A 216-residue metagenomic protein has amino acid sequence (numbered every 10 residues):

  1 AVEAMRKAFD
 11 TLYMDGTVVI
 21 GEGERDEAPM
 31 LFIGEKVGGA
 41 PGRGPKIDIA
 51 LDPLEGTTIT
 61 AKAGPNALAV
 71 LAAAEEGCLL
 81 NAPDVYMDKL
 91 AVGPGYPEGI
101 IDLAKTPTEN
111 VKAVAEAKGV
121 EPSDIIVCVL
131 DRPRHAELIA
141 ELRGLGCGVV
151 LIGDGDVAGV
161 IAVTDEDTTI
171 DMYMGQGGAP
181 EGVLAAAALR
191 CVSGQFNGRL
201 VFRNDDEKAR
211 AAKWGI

Functional and structural regions predicted by a protein language model:
A1-M5, T11-M14, D102-T108, D124-C128: Alpha/propeptide regions of enzymes that mature by internal proteolysis
V2-E76: Flexible, acidic active-site loops/lids enriched in D/E/S/T/G that coordinate Mg2+ and/or position polar
V18-E22, I49-L51, T60-K62, N81-A82 (+3 more regions): General beta-strand structural signal in soluble alpha/beta enzymes
I20-E22, I33-E35, G39, N81-A82 (+2 more regions): Generic structural "secondary-structure junction" signal
P29, G77-C78, V85-L90, R190 (+2 more regions): Flexible, active-site-adjacent loop/turn segments at secondary-structure boundaries
R43-L54, T58-K89, G93, E141-G144 (+1 more regions): Active-site-adjacent structural elements in enzyme catalytic cores
E75-I126: Contiguous, small/hydrophobic- and glycine-enriched helical/loop subdomains that border and often "cap" functional
A104-I216: An extended, acidic
